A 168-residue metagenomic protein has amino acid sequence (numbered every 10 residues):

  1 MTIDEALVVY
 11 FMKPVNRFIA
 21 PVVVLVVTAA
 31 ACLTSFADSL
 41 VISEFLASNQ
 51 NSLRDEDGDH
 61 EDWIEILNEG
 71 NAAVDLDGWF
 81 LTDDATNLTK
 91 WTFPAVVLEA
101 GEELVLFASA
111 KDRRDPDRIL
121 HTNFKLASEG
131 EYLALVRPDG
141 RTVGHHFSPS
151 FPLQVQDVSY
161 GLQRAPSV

Functional and structural regions predicted by a protein language model:
M1-F11: N-terminal amphipathic/basic-hydrophobic helices that include classical n-h-c signal peptides and signal-anchor
D4, P14-R17, Q50, P138: N-terminal cationic leader/targeting segments used for protein routing and processing
A6-V8, A29-C32: Intrinsic disorder/low-complexity segments
Y10-V23: Bacterial N-terminal signal peptides that target proteins for export
M12, A31-F36: RTX-like calcium-binding, glycine/aspartate-rich low-complexity repeat tracts
P21-A31: Bacterial N-terminal signal peptides
S35-S167: Activation on beta-sandwich/Ig-like modules and their edge loops
